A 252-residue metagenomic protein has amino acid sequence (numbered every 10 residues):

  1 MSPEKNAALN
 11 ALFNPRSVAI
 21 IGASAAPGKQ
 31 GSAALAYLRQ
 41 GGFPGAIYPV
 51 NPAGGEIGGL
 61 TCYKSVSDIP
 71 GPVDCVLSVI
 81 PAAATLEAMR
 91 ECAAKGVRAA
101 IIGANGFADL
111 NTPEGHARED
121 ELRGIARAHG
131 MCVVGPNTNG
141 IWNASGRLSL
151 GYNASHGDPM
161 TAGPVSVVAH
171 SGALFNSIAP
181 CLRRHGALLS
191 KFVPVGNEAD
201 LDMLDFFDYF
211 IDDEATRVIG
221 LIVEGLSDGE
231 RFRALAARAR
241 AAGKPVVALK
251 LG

Functional and structural regions predicted by a protein language model:
M1-G252: Catalytic-core regions of core metabolic enzymes, especially those transforming organic acids/acyl-group intermediates
